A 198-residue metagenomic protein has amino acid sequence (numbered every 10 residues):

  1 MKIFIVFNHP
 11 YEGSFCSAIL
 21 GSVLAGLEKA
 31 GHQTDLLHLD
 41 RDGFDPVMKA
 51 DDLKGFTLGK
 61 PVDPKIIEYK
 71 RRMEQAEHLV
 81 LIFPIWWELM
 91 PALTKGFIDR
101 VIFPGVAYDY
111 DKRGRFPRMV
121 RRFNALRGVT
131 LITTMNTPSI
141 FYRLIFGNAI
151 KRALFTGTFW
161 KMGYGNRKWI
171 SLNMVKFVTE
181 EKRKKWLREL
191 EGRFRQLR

Functional and structural regions predicted by a protein language model:
M1-V106, F177, E181-R198: N-terminal beta1-alpha1-beta2 submodule of the flavodoxin-like/Rossmannoid cofactor-binding fold
I5, T34-H38, L131, N166-S171: Conserved beta-strand scaffold positions in the cores of enzyme catalytic domains, especially in NTP/NDP-utilizing
F7-H9, T133-N136, S171-K176: Short, histidine-centered active-site or binding-site loop motifs used for metal coordination, general acid-base
A76, I82, A125, G157-G165: A structural motif corresponding to the C-terminal end of an alpha-helix and its immediate exit/capping segment
R100-P104, I132, K161: Short hydrophobic alpha-helical module
P104-D109, Y164-R167: Short, structured loop/turn "capping" segments at alpha-beta junctions
Y110-T158: Short, glycine-/small-residue-rich phosphate/pyrophosphate-handling segment
F141-R198: Glycine-rich phosphate/pyrophosphate-binding loop and the adjoining helix
